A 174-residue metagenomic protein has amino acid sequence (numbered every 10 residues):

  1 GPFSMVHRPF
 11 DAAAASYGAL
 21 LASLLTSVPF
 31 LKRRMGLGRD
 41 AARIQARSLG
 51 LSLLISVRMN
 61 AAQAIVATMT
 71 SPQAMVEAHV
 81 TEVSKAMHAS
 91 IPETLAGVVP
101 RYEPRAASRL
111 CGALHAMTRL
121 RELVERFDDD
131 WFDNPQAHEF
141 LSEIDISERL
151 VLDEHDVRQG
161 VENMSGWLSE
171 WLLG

Functional and structural regions predicted by a protein language model:
G1-L21: Post-HEXXH active-site segment of zinc metalloproteases
V6-A13, G38-A41, P100, Q136-H138: A glycine-rich phosphate-binding loop feature that marks nucleotide/adenosyl-phosphate handling sites
H7, L21-T26, I146-E148: Short, exposed beta-strand "edge-strand" segments with a Pro/Gly-rich flavor and a Y/T-containing core
D11, A15-G18, L51-S56, R105 (+1 more regions): Amphipathic, non-membrane alpha-helical segments in soluble helical-bundle scaffolds
S16-S23, N60, A64, T68 (+2 more regions): Feature representing long, continuous alpha-helical segments
L21-K32, R119, L123, F127: A generic secondary-structure signal for well-formed alpha-helical elements
L24-E103: Long, amphipathic alpha-helical stalk/connector segments used for oligomerization, subunit docking, or mechanical
M69-G174: C-terminal, non-catalytic "cap/extension" segments appended to globular domains
